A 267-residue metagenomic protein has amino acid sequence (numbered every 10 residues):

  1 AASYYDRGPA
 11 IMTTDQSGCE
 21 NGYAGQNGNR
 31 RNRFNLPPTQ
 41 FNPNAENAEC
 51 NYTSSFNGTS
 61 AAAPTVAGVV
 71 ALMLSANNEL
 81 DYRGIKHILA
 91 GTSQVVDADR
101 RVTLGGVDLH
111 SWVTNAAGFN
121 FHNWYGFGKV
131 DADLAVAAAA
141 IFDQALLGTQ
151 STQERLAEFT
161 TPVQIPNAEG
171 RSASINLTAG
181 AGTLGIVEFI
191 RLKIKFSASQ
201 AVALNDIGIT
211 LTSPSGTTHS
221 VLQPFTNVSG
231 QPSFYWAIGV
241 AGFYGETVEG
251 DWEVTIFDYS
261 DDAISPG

Functional and structural regions predicted by a protein language model:
A1-A71, S75: Extracellular S/T/G-rich loop segment that most often corresponds to the catalytic His/Ser-adjacent loop
A1-Y5, D81, H87-G91, W124 (+1 more regions): Mature extracellular/periplasmic domains of secretome proteins
S60, V69, L89, G126 (+2 more regions): Residue-level detector of buried hydrophobic side-chain packing in well-ordered secondary-structure elements
P64-A71, R83, H87, G91 (+1 more regions): Solvent-exposed, polar/charged alpha-helical surfaces in well-ordered, non-transmembrane soluble domains, broadly
N77-F121: An often Trp-containing, charged/polar helix-loop segment at the C-terminal end of enzyme catalytic cores
H110-V113, G118-G208, G267: Secreted peptidase-domain scaffold signal
T210-T218, P224-T226: Change "in extracellular beta-sheet-rich domains … of secreted and cell-surface proteins" to "in beta-sheet-rich domains
T255-I264: Short beta-strand-plus-loop segments that form exposed binding edges in beta-rich domains
